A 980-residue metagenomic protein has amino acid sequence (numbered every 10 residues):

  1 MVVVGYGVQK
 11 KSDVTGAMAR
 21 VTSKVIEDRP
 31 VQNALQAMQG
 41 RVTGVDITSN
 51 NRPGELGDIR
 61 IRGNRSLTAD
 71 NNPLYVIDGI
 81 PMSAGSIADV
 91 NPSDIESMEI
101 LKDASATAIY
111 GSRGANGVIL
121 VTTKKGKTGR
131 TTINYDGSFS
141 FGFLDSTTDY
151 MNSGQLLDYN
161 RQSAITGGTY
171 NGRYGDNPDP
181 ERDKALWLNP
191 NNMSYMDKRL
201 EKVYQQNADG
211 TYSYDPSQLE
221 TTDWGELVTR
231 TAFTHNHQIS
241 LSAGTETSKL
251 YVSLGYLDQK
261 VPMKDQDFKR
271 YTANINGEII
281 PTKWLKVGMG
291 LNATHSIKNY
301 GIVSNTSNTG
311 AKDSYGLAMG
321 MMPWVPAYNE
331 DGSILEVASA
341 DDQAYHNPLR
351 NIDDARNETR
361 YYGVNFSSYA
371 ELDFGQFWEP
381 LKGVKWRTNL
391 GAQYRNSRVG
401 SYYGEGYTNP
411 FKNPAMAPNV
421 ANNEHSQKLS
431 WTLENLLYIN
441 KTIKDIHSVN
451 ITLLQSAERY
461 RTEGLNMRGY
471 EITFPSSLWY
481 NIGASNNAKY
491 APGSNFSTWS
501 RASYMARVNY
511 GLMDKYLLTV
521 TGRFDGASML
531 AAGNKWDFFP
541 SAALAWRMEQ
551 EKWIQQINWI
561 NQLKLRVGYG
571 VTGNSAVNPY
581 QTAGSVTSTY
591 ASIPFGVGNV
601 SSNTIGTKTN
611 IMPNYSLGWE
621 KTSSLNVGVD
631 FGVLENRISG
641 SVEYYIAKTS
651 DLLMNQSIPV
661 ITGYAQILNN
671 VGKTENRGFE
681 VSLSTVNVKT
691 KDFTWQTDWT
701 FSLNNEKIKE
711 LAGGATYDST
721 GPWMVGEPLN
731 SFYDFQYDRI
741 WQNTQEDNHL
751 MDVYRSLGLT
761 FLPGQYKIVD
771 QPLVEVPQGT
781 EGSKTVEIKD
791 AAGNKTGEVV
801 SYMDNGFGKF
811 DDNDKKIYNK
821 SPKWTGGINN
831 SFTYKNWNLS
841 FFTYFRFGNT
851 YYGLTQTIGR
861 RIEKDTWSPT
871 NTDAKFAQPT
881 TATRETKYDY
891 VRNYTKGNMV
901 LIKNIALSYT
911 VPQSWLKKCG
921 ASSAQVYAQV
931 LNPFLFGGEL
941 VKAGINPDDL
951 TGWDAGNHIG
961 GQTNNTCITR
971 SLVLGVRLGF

Functional and structural regions predicted by a protein language model:
M1-N274, K286-G288, N292-T294, N308 (+11 more regions): Short, small/polar-rich motifs associated with maturation and membrane association, primarily at protein termini
I26-D28, G44, R52, S66 (+9 more regions): Extracellular/periplasmic, surface-exposed regions of secreted and cell-surface proteins
G54-L56, A542, Y851: Beta-rich nucleic-acid/ligand-interaction surfaces
M82, V90, L101-A104, R113-G117 (+11 more regions): Short, glycine/acidic-rich beta->alpha junctions
G114, K125, F139, G255-Y256 (+7 more regions): A short beta-strand motif that forms part of the nucleic acid-binding face of small beta-barrel RNA-binding folds
N134-D215, N466, Q581, N669 (+3 more regions): Conserved small-residue
N189, D197-S242, T247-S253, N329-F377 (+9 more regions): Outer-membrane beta-barrel transmembrane strand signature
L839-L901: C-terminal beta-barrel architecture of Gram-negative outer-membrane proteins
